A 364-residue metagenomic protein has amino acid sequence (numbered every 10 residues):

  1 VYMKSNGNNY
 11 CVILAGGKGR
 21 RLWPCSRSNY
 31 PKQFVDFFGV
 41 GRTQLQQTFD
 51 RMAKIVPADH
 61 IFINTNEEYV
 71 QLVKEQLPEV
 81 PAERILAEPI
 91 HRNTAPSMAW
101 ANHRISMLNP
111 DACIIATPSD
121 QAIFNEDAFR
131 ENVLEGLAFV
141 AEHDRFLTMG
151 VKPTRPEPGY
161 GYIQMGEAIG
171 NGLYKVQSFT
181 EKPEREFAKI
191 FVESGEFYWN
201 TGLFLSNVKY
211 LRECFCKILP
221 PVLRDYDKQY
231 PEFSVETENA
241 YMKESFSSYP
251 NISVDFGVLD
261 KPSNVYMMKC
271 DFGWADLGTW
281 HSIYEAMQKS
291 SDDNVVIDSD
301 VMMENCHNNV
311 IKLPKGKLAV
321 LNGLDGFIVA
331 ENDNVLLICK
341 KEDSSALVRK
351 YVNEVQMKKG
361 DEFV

Functional and structural regions predicted by a protein language model:
Y2-I13, R21-S28, G39-P118, F124-L134 (+2 more regions): Conserved N-terminal catalytic core of the sugar/cofactor nucleotidyltransferase
Y2-N8, K209-V364: Left-handed beta-helix
I13-A15, N64, I115-P118, T148-K152 (+3 more regions): Short beta-strand segments
L45, A101, D120, I163 (+3 more regions): Residue-level signal for inorganic ion chemistry
I114, E196, L203-F204, A275 (+2 more regions): A residue-level structural signature of the nucleotidyltransferase/glycosyltransferase Rossmann-like core
E126-F246, Y266, G316, K341: Conserved core of the sugar-phosphate nucleotidyltransferase
